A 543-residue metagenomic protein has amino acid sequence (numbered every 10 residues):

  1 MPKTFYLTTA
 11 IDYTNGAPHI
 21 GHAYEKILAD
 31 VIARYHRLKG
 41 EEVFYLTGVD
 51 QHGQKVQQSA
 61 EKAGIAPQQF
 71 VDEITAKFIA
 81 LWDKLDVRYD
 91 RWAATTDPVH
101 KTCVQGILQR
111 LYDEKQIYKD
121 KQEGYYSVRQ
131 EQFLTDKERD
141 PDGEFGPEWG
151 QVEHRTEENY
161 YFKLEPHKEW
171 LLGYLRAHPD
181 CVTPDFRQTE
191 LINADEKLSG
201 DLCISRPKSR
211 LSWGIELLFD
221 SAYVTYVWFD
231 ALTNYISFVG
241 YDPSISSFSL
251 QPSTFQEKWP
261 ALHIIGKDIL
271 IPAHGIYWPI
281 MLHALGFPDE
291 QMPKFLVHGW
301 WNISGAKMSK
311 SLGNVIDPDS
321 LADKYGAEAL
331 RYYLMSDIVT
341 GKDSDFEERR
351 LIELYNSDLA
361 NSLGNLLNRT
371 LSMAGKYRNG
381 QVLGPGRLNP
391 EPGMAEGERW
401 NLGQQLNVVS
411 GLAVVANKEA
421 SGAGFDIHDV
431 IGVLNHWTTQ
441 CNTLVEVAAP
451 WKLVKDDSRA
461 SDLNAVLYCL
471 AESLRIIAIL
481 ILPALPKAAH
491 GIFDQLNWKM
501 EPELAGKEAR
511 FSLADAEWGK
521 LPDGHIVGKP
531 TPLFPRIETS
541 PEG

Functional and structural regions predicted by a protein language model:
M1-T4, F44, Q68, D120-Y125 (+5 more regions): Basic, alpha-helical terminal appendages of large translation-related enzymes
P2-G40, F44-T47, V99-C103, P147-K376 (+1 more regions): Structured secondary-structure scaffolds
P2-I117: N-terminal Rossmann-like or analogous alpha/beta NTP/dinucleotide-binding catalytic cores that position adenine
L85-A94, Y112-Y125, K137-E138, E153-R155 (+3 more regions): Short secondary-structure capping/junction motifs at helix and strand boundaries
E114-K168, L172: Cys/His-rich short segments
T254-I264, K418-F425, P450-L453: Helix-loop segments that flank and shape redox-cofactor active sites
V339-R350, Y355, M373-I431: Long, amphipathic alpha-helical stalk/connector segments used for oligomerization, subunit docking, or mechanical
Y355, L359-S362, L366, E398 (+4 more regions): Amphipathic alpha-helix face/heptad-repeat signature
